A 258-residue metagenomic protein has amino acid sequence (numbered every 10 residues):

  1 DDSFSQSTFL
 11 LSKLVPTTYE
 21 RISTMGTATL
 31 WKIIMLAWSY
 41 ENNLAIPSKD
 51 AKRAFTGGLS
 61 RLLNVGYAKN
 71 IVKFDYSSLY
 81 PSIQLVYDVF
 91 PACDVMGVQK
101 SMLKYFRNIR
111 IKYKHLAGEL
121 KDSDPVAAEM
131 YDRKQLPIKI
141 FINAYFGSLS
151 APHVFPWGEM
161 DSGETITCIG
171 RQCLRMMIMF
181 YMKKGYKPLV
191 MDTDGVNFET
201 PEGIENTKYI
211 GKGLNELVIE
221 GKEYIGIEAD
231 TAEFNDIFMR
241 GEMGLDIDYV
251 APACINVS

Functional and structural regions predicted by a protein language model:
D1-S78, S82-L85, A127-F180, V190 (+1 more regions): Common nucleic-acid-contacting/processivity interface regions adjacent to the catalytic cores of nucleic-acid enzymes
L79-K121, K139, N143-A144, S148 (+2 more regions): Metal-dependent catalytic core segments for phosphate chemistry
K104, T167-R175, K208, K212: Short, well-ordered alpha-helical segments
S123, Y131, P152, I178-L189 (+2 more regions): Secondary-structure transition/capping motifs at alpha-helix termini and the adjoining loop/turn into the next element
E199-S258: C-terminal polymerase-core module
